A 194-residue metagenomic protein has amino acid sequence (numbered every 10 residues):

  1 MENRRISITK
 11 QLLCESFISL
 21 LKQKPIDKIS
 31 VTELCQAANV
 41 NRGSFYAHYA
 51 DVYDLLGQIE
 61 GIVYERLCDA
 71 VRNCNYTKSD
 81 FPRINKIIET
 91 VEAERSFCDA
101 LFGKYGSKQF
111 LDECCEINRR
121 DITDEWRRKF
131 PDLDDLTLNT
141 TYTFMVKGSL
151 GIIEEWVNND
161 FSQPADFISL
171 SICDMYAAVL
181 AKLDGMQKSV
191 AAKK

Functional and structural regions predicted by a protein language model:
E2, I8-L12, S16, T137: N-terminal positioning helix adjacent to the helix-turn-helix/winged-helix DNA-binding module
K10-I18, K22, D27-V31, Q36-N39 (+1 more regions): An amphipathic alpha-helix adjacent to DNA-recognition modules
S19-I26, N73-N75, E94, E125 (+2 more regions): Basic, amphipathic alpha-helical hairpins
I29-S30, D99-L101, A165: Short, hydrophobic secondary-structure boundary micro-motifs
V71-F97: Hydrophobic alpha-helical connector segments
E92-A93, T143-I152, I172-A177: An amphipathic alpha-helical interaction segment
G106-P131, L136-G151, A181: Amphipathic alpha-helical packing segments from all-alpha helical-bundle domains
E155-K194: C-terminal peripheral helix-coil segments that are non-catalytic and often amphipathic
